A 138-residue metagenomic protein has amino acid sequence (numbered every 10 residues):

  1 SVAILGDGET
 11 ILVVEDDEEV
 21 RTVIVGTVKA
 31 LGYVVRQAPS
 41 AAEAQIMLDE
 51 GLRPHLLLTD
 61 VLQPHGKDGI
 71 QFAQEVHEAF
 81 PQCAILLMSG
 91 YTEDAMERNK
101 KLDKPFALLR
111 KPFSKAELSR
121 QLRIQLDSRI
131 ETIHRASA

Functional and structural regions predicted by a protein language model:
S1-L12, N99: Disordered, acidic interdomain junction associated with two-component signaling
E15: Conserved acidic carboxylate
T22-A30: Charged docking surfaces used in two-component/phosphorelay signaling
V25, Q37-L56, P64: Acidic, metal-coordinating helix/loop segments flanking the phosphotransfer/catalytic sites of two-component signaling
L52-L58, C83-L86: Active-site beta3 strand of CheY-like receiver
P54, L58-Q74: Conserved phosphotransfer microenvironments
K67-E78, Q82-K111, K115-Q121, Q125: Alpha4 helix (beta4-alpha4-beta5 surface) of REC/receiver domains from two-component response regulators
R123-A138: The C-terminal output helix
